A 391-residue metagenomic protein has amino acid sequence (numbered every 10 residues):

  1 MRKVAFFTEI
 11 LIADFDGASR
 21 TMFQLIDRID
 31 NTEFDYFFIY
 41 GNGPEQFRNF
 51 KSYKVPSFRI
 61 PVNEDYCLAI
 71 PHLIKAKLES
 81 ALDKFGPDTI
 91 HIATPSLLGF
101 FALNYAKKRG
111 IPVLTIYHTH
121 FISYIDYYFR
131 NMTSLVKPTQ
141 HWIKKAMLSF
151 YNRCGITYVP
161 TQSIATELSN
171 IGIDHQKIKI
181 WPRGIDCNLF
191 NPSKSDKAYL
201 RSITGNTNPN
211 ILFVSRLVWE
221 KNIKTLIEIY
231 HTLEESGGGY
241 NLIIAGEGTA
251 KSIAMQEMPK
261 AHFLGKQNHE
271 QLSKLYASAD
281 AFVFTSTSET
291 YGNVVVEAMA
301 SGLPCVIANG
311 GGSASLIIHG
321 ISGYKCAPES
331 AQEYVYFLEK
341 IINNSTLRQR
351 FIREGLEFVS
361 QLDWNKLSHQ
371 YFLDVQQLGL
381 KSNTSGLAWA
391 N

Functional and structural regions predicted by a protein language model:
A5, I203-H231: Conserved donor-binding/catalytic core segment of Leloir-type glycosyltransferases
Y151, K266-Q267, K274-A279: Short alpha-helical donor nucleotide-sugar binding micro-motif in glycosyltransferases
S163, G184: Carbohydrate-associated surface elements
K251-Q271: Nucleotide-activated donor-binding/catalytic signature segment of Leloir-type glycosyltransferases, i.e., the conserved
T287: Aromatic "clamp/platform" in nucleotide-sugar-dependent glycosyltransferases that forms part of the donor/acceptor
P304-I307: Short hydrophobic beta-strand element within catalytic cores of glycosyltransferases and related nucleotide-activated
H319-G320, Y324-A331, K340-T346: Conserved acidic donor-binding segment of nucleotide-sugar-dependent glycosyltransferases
E333, L347-Q361: A short, well-ordered alpha-helix in the C-terminal region of glycosyltransferases
